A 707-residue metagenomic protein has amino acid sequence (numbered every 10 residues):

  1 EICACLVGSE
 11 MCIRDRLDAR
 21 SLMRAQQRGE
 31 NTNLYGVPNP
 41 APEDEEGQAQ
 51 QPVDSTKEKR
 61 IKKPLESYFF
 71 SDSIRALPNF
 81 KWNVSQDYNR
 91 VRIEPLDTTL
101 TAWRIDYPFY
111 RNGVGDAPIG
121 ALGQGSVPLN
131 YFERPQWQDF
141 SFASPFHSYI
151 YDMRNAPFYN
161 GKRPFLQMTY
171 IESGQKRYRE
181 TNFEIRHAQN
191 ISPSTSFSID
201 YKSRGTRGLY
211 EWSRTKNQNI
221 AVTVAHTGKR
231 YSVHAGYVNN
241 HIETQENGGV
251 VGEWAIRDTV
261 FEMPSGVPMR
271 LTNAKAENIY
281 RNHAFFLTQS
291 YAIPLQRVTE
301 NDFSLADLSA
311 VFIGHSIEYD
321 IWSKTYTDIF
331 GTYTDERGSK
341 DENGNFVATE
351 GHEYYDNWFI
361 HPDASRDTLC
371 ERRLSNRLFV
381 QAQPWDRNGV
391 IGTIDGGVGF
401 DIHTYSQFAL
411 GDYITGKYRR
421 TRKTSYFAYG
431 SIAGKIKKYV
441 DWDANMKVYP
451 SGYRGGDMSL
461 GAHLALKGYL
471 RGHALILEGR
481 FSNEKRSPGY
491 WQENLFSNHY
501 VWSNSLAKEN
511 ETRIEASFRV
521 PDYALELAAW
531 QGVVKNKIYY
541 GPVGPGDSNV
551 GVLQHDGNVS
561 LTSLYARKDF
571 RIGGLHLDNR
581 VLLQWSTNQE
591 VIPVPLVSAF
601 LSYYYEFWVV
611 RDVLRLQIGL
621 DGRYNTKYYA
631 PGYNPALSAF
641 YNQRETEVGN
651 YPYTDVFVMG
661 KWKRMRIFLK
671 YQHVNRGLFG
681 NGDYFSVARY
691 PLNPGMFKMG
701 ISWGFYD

Functional and structural regions predicted by a protein language model:
E1, N219, Y653: Short Gly/charged-rich anion-binding patches and loops
E1-D15: Single conserved hydrophobic/aromatic residue that forms the stacking wall/gate of nucleotide- or nucleobase-binding
I2, A156-Y159, R186, S431 (+1 more regions): Residue-level signal for the start and early helices of compact helical domains
C5-G8, G208, G700: Glycine-centered flexibility sites
S9-M11, R20, A25-Q26, V37 (+2 more regions): Low-complexity, intrinsically disordered/propeptide-like segments
I13, P135-Q136, G161-R163, T272-D335 (+1 more regions): Exposed, low-structure sequence patches enriched in small/polar residues
L17-H283, A292-A306, Y469, H473 (+2 more regions): Membrane-proximal, glycine/serine-rich, low-complexity loop/turn segments characteristic of large bacterial
